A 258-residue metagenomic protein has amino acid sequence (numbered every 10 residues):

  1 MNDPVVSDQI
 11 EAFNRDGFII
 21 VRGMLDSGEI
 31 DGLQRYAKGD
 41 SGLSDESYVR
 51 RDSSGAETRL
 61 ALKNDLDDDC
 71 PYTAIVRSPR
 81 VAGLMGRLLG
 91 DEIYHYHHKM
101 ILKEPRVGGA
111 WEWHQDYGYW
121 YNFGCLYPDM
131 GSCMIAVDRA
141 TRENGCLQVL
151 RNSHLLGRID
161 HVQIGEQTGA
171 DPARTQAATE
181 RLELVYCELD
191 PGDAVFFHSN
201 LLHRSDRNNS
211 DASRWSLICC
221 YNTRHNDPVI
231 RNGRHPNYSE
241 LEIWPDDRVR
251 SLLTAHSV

Functional and structural regions predicted by a protein language model:
M1-Y94, L189-D190, H256: N-terminal auxiliary "cap/dimerization" subdomain that precedes the catalytic jelly-roll/cupin core of mononuclear
I20-V21, C133, V195-F197: Short hydrophobic-aromatic micro-motifs
S27, Y119, H203: Glycine-rich nucleotide phosphate-binding loop and flanking beta-alpha elements of Rossmann-like dinucleotide-binding
D40-L43, D91, A140, L156 (+1 more regions): Phosphate/oxyanion-binding loops and surfaces in catalytic or ligand/nucleic-acid-binding neighborhoods
D40-S54, A194-F196, N200-V258: Non-heme Fe(II)/2-oxoglutarate
T58-L66, R80-Q148, H154: Conserved double-stranded beta-helix
P71, G118-F123, L182-L184: Short, P/G- and charge-enriched loop/turn segments at secondary-structure junctions
A140-L202: Double-stranded beta-helix
